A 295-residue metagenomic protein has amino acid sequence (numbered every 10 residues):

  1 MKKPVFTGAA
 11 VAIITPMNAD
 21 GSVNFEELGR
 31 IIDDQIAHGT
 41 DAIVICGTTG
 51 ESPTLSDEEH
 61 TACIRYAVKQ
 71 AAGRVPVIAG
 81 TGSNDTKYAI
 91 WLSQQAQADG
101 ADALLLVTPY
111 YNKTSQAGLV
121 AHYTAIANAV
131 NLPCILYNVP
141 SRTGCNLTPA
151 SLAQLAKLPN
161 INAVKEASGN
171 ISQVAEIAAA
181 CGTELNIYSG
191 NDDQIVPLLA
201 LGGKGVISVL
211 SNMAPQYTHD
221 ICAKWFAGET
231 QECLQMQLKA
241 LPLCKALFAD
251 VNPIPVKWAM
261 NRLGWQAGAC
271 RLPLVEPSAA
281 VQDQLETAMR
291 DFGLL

Functional and structural regions predicted by a protein language model:
K2-V11, T15-G144, L295: Active-site beta->alpha loop and helix N-cap motifs at the rims of alpha/beta catalytic domains
V5-P16, H38-T40, A200-G203, I207-L295: C-terminal alpha-helical cap/extension of soluble enzyme domains
A10, V23, T49-S52, G82-N84 (+6 more regions): Gly/Ser/Thr-rich beta-alpha loop segments that engage phosphate groups in nucleotides
F25-I32, P149, Q282-M289: Short, amphipathic alpha-helical "lid/cap" segments that border enzyme active or binding sites
L28, H60, I64, A89 (+7 more regions): A general structural signal for well-ordered alpha-helical segments in protein cores
L55-E58, W91, Q116-L119, L147-P149 (+4 more regions): Short secondary-structure transition/capping segments
K69-V75, D99-G100, V130-L132, K157-N160 (+4 more regions): Short helix-capping segments at alpha-helix termini
N128-A129, P140-F248: Catalytic alpha/beta core domains of metabolic enzymes, predominantly
